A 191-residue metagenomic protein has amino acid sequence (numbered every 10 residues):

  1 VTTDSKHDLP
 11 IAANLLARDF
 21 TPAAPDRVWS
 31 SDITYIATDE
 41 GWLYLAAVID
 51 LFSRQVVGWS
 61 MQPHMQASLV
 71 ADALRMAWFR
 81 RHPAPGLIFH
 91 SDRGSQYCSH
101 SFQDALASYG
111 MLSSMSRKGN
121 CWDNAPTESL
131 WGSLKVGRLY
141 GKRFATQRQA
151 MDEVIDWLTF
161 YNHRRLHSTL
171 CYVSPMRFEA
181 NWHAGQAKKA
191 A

Functional and structural regions predicted by a protein language model:
V1-A191: Charged DNA-binding/catalytic regions of mobile-element recombinases
